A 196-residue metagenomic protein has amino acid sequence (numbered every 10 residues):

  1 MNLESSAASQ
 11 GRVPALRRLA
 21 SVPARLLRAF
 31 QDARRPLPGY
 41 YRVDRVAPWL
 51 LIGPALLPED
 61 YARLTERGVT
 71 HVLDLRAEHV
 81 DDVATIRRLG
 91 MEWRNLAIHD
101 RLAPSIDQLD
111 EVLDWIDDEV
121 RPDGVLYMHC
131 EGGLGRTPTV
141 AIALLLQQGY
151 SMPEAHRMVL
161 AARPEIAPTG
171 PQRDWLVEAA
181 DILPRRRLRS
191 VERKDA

Functional and structural regions predicted by a protein language model:
M1-L126, A141-A196: Cys-dependent protein tyrosine phosphatase-like superfamily
C130: Short cysteine clusters
G133: Conserved G/P- and acidic residue-centered "switch" motifs that form tight phosphate/ATP-binding loops in soluble
R136-V140: Transmembrane helix boundary and interhelical junction motifs in multipass membrane proteins
